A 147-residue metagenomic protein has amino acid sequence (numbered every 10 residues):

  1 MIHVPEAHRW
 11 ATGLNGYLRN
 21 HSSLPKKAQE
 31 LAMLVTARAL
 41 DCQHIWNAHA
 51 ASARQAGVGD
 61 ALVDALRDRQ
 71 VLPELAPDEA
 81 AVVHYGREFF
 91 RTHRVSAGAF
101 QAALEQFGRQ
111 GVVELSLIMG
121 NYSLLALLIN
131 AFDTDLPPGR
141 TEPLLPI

Functional and structural regions predicted by a protein language model:
M1-I147: Hydrophobic alpha-helical segments
